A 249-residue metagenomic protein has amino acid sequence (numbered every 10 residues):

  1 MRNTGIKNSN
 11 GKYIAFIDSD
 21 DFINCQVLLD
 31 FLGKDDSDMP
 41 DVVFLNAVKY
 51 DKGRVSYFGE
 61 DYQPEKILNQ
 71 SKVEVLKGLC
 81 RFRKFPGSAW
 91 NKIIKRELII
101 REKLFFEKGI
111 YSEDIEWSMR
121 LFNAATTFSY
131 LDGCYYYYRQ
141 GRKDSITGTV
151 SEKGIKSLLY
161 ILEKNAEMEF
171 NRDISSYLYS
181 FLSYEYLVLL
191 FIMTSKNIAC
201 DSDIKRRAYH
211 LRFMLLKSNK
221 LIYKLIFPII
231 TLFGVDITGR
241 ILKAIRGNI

Functional and structural regions predicted by a protein language model:
M1, S19-S129, Y136-K153: Donor-binding/catalytic cores of nucleotide-activated saccharide and glycerol-phosphate transferases/polymerases
M1-S9: Glycine-rich, basic loop-to-helix element that forms the pyrophosphate-binding segment of sugar-nucleotide handling
R2, S183-Y186: TPR repeat positional signature
N8, A124, M168, Y184 (+1 more regions): Active-site catalytic microenvironments for nucleophilic, acid-base chemistry
I14: Short aromatic/hydrophobic "clamp" motif used to bind/position activated sugar donors
G133-R142, G148-D173, V188-L215: Catalytic core of nucleotide-sugar-dependent glycosyltransferases
D173-F181: All-alpha amphipathic helical-bundle segments outside canonical DNA-binding/catalytic cores that form hydrophobic
S195-I249: Membrane-interface aromatic/basic loop that binds lipid-linked glycans or pyrophosphate carriers, typified by
